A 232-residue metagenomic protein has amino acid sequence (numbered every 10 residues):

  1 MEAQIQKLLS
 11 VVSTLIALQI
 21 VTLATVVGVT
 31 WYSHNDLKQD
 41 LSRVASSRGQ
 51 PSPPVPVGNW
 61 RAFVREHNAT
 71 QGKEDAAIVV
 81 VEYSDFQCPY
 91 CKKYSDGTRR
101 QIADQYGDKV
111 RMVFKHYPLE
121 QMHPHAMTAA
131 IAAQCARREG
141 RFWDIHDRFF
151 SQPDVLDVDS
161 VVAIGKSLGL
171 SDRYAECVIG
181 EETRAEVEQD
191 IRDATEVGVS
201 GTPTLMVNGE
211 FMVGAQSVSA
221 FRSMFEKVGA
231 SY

Functional and structural regions predicted by a protein language model:
E2-E120, I179, T183-G201, K227-Y232: Extracytoplasmic thiol/disulfide redox context detector
Y83-F86, F142, F221: Conserved hydrophobic/aromatic "anchor" residues that stabilize well-ordered secondary structure elements
S95-T98, M127-A129, A220-F221: Short, glycine/charged-enriched secondary-structure capping and boundary segments
K115, H123-T128: Periplasmic-binding protein-like
E120-Q121, P153: Short, small-residue-enriched loops and turns at beta-alpha junctions that line or gate enzyme active sites
Q121-M122, G214: Alpha-helix N-cap/loop-to-helix initiation residues
I131-S219: Thiol/selenol-based redox catalytic cores and closely related redox-interacting motifs
S217-G229: Two-component system phosphotransfer/interaction surface
